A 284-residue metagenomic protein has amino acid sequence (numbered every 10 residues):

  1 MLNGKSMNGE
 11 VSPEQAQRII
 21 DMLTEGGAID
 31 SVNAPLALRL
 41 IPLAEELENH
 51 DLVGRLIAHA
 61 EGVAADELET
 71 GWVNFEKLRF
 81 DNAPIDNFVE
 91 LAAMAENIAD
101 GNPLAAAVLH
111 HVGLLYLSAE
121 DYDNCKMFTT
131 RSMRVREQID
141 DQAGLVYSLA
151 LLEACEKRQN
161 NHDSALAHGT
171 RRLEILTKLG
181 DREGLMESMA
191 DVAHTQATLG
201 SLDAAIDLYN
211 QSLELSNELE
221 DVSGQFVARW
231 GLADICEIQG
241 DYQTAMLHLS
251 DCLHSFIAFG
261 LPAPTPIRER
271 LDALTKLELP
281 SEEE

Functional and structural regions predicted by a protein language model:
M1-A105, L271, E278-E284: Flexible inter-repeat linkers and adjacent short helices within tandem amphipathic alpha-helical repeat scaffolds
L40, V53, A60, N87-A95 (+8 more regions): Tetratricopeptide repeat
P42-E45, W72-A83, P103-S118, A143-R158 (+3 more regions): Conserved alpha-helical positions within TPR/SEL1-like repeat arrays
A44, A60, A64, A95-A99 (+8 more regions): Eukaryotic all-alpha helical interaction scaffolds
E48, A83-D86, E120, D140 (+4 more regions): Residue-level detector of the short coil/turn that links helix A to helix B within each tetratricopeptide repeat
D51, I85-V89, D123, A143 (+5 more regions): Residue register within tetratricopeptide repeats
G62, E237, Y242-L261: TPR/TPR-like (Sel1-like) alpha-helical repeat modules
F256-E284: Terminal, low-structured helical/coil segments at or just beyond the last alpha-helical repeat
